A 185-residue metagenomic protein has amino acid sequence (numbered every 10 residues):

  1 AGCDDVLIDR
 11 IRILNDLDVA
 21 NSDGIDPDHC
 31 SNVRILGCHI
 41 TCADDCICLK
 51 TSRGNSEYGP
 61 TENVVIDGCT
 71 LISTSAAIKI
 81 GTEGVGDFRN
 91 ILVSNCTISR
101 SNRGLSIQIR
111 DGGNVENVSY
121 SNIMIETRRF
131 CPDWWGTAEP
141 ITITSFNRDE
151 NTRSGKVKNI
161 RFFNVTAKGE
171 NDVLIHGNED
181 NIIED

Functional and structural regions predicted by a protein language model:
A1-D185: Extracellular/periplasmic carbohydrate-active domains that bind, remodel, or depolymerize complex polysaccharides
